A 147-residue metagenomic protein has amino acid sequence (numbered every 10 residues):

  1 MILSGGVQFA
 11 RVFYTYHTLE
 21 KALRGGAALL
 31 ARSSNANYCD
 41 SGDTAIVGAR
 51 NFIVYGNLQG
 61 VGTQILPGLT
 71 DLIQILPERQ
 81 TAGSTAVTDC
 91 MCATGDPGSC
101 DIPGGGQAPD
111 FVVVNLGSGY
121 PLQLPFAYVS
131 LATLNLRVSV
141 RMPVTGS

Functional and structural regions predicted by a protein language model:
M1-R11: N-terminal single-pass transmembrane signal-anchor helix
F13-Y16, K21-S147: Short, conserved structural patches
